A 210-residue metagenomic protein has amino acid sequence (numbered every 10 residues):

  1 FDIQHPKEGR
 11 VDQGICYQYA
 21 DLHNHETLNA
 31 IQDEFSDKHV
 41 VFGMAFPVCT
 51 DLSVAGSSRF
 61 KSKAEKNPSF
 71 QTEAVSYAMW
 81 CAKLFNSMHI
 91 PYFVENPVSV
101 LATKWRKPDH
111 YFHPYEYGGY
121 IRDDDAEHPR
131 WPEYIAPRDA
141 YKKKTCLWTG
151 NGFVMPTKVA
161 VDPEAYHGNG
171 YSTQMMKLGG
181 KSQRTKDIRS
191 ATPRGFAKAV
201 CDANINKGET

Functional and structural regions predicted by a protein language model:
F1-F35, D109-P114: Adenosine-cofactor binding site in Rossmann-like domains, unifying the SAM/SAH pocket of S-adenosylmethionine-dependent
Q4-H5, P47-C49: Short glycine-rich, polar/acidic loop-and-turn segments at beta strand-coil junctions
I31-F35, H39, C49-E209: Class I S-adenosyl-L-methionine
M44: A conserved beta-strand element that flanks and buttresses the S-adenosyl-L-methionine
